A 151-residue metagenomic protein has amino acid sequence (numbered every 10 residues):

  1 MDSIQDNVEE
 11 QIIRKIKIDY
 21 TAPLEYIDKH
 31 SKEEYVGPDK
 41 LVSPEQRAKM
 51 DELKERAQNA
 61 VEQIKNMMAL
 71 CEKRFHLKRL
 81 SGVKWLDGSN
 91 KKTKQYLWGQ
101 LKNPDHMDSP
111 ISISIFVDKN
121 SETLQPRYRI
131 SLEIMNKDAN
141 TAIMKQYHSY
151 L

Functional and structural regions predicted by a protein language model:
M1-E9, V42-Q46, M50-A57, A139-T141 (+1 more regions): Short, structured coil/loop segments at alpha-helix boundaries
M1-V8, M67-D87: An N-terminal domain-start capping segment
D2-K32: Polybasic/polar functional segments that serve as interface/processing modules
E25, K29-K78: Active-site acidic/histidine clusters and adjacent loop/turn architecture that either coordinate catalytic ions
K78-V117: Amphipathic, interaction-prone secondary-structure segments
N120-L151: Compact, glycine/acidic-enriched structural inserts
